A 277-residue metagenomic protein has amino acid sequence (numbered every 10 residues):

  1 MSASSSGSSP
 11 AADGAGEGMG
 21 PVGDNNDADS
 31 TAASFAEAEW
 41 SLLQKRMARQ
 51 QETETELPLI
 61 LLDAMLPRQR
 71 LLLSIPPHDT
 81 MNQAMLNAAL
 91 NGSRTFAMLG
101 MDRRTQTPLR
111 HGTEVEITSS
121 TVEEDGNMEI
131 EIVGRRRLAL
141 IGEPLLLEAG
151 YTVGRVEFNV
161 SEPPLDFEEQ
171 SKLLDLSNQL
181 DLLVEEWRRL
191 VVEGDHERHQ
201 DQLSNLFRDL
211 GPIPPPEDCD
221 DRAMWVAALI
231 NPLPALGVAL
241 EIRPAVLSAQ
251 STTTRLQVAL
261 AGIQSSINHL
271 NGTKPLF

Functional and structural regions predicted by a protein language model:
S2-F277: N-terminal low-complexity, acidic/polar interaction/targeting segments
